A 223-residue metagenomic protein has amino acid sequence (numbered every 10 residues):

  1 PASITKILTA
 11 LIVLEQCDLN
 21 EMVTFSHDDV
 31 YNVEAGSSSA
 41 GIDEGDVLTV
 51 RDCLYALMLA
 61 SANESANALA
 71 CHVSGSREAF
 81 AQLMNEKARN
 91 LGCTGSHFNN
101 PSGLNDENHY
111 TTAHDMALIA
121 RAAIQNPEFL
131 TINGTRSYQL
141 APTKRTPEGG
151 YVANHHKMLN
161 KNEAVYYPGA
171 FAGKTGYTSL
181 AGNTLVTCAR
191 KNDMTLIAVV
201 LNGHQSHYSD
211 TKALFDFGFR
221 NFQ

Functional and structural regions predicted by a protein language model:
P1-H114, R121-P127: Active-site-adjacent loops and short helices of periplasmic peptidoglycan-processing enzymes
C93-T94, N105-Q223: Domain-terminus/edge residues, biased toward the C-terminal soluble/receptor-binding domains of extracytoplasmic
